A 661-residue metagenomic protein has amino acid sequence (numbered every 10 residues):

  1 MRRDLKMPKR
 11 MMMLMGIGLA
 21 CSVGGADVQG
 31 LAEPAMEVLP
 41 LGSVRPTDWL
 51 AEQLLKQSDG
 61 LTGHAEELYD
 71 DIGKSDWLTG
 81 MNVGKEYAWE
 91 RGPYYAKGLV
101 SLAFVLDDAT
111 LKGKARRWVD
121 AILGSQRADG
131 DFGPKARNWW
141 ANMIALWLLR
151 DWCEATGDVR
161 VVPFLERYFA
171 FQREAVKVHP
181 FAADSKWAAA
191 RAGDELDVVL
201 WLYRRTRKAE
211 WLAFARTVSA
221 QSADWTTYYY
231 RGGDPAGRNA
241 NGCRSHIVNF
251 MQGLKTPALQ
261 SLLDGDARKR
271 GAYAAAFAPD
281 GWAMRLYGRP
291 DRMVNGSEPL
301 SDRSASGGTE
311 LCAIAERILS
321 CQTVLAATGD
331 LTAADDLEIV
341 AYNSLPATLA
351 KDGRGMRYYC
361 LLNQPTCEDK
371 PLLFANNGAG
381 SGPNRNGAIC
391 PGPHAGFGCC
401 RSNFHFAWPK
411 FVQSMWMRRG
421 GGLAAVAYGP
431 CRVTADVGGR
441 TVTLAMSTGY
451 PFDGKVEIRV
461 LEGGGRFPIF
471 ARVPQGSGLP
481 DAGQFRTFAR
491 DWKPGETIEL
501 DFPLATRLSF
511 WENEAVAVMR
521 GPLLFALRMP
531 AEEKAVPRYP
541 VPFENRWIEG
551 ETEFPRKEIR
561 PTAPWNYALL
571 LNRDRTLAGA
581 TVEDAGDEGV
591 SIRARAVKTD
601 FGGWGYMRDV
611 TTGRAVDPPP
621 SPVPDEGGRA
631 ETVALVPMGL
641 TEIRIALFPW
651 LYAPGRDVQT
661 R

Functional and structural regions predicted by a protein language model:
A26-R91, A109-D131, V159, E166 (+1 more regions): Low-complexity, Ser/Thr/Pro/Gly-enriched N-terminal "stalk/linker" regions
A35, D76-G92, D129-A145, K177-A192 (+4 more regions): Solvent-exposed loop and edge beta-strand segments that line ligand/cofactor-binding and catalytic clefts
A35, R45-Q53, D107-G124, T156-A175 (+4 more regions): Extended, well-ordered alpha-helical scaffold segments
G42-V44, D48-E52, Y94-A109, I144-D158 (+7 more regions): Well-ordered alpha-helical scaffold segments within catalytic/enzyme domains
R127-A128, F132-R205: A conserved hydrophobic secondary-structure block that centers on an alpha-helix together with its immediately flanking
A215, D335-N343, T348, R354-D453 (+3 more regions): C-terminal beta-rich recognition modules with glycine/proline-rich loops and embedded aromatic residues
L259-P279, R303-R354, Q364-P365: Catalytic-core region of carbohydrate-active enzymes that cleave or remodel glycosidic bonds
V460, R466-D481: Beta-strand-rich binding/interaction modules
